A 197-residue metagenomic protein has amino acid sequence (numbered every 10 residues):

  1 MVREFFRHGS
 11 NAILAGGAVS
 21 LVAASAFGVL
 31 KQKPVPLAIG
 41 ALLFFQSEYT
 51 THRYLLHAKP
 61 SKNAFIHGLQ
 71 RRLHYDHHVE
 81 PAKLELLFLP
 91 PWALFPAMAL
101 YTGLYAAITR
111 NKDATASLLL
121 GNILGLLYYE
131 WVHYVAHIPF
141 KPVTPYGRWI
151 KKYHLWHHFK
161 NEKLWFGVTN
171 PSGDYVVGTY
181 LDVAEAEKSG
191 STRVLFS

Functional and structural regions predicted by a protein language model:
M1-L119, L126, W131, N161-S197: Non-catalytic, topology-defining segments of multipass membrane proteins
Q70-H74, R148-W156: Membrane-cytosol interface motif
Y134-H137, L155-F159, Y175: Short basic/hydrophobic patches in alpha-helices and adjacent helix-turn junctions that form amphipathic surface motifs
A136-I150: Interfacial helix-loop-helix junctions of multi-pass membrane proteins
